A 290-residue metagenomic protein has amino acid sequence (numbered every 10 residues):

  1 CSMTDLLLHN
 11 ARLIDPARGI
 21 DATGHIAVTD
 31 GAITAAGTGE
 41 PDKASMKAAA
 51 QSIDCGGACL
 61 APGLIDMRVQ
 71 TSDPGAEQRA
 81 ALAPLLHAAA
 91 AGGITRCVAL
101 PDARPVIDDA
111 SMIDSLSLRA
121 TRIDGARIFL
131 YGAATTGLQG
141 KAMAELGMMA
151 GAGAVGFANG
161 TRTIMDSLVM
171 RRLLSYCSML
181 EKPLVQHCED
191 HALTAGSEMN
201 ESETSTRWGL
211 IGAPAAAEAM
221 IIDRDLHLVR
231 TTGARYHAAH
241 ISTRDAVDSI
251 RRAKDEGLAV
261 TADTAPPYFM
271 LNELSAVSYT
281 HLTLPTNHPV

Functional and structural regions predicted by a protein language model:
C1-M46: N-terminal metal-binding scaffold of metallo-dependent hydrolase/deaminase domains
A11, G31, G57, R68 (+7 more regions): Divalent metal-coordination and catalytic microenvironments
D42-L60: Active-site metal-binding motif and surrounding structural segment of the metallo-beta-lactamase
C55-A120: Metal-associated gating/positioning segment near the N- to mid-region
V69-A80, L130-G140, I211: Active-site mouth loops of central-metabolism enzymes
D114-A126, Y176-Q186: Alpha-helix-loop-beta-strand connector modules within alpha/beta enzyme cores
K141-L282: Histidine/acidic residue-rich metal-binding segments in metalloenzymes
H281-V290: Single conserved hydrophobic/aromatic residue that forms the stacking wall/gate of nucleotide- or nucleobase-binding
